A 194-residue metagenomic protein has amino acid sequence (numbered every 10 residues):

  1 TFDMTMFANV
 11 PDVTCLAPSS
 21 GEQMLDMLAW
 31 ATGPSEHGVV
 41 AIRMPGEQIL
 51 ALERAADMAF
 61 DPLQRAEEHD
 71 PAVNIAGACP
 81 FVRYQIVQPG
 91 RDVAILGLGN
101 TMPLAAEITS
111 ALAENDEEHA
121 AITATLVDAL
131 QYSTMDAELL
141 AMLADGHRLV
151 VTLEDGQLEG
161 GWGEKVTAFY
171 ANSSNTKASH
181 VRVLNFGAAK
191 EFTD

Functional and structural regions predicted by a protein language model:
T1, P34-D194: Thiamine diphosphate
T1-P34: Conserved thiamine diphosphate
